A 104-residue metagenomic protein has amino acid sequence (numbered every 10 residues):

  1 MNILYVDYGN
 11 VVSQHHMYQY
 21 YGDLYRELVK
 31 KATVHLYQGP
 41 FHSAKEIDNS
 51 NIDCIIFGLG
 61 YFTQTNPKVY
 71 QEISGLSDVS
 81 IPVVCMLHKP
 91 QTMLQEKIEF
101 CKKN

Functional and structural regions predicted by a protein language model:
L4-N104: Extended catalytic core of nucleotide-activated donor transferases of GT-like folds
